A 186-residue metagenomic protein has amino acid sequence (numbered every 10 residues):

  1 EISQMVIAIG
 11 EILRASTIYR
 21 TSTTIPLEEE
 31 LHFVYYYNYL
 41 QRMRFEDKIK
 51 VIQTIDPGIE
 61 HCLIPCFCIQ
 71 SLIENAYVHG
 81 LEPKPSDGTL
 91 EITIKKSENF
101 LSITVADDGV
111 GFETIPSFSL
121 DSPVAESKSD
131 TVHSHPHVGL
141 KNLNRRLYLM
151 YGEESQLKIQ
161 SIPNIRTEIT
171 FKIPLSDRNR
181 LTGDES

Functional and structural regions predicted by a protein language model:
E1-Q160, R166-K172: Two-component histidine phosphotransfer core
I162-S186: C-terminal end segment of the histidine kinase catalytic
